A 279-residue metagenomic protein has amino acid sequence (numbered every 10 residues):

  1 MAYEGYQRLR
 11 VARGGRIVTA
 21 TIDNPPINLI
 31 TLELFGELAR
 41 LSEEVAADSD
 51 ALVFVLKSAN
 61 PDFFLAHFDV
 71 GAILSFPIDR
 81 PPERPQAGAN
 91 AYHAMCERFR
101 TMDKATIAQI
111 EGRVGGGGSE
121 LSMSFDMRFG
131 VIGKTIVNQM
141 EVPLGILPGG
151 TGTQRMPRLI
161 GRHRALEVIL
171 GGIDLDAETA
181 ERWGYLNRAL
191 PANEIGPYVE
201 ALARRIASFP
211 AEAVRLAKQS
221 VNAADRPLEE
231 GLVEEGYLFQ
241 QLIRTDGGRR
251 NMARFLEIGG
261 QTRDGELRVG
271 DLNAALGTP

Functional and structural regions predicted by a protein language model:
M1-G15, P61, G172, D176-A177 (+3 more regions): C-terminal alpha-helix plus adjacent terminal tail
M1-K57: Conserved CoA-thioester-binding segment of acyl-CoA-metabolizing enzymes
Y3, E97-A211: Crotonase-fold acyl-CoA enzyme core
Y3, S58-M95: Glycine- (often His-adjacent) and acidic-residue-rich active-site loop that binds/positions the CoA thioester
A20, L56, D69, L121-M123 (+3 more regions): Hydrophobic/aromatic residues within transmembrane alpha-helices of multi-pass small-molecule transporters
P25, N60-D62, G112: Short glycine-rich anion-binding loops that position phosphate/pyrophosphate groups of nucleotides and phosphorylated
E33-E37, A91, R98, Y198 (+2 more regions): Charged catalytic carboxylate motif
L41-E44, A91-D103: Catalytic-core regions built around general acid/base machinery
